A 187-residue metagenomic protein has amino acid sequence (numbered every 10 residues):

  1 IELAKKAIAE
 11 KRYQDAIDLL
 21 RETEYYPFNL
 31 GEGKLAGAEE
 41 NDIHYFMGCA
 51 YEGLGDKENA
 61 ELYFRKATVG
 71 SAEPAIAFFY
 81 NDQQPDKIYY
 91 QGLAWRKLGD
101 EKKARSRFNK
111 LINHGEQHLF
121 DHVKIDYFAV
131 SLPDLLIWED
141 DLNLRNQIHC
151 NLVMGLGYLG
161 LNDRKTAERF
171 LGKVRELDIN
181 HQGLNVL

Functional and structural regions predicted by a protein language model:
E2, E39, Y45-F46, G53 (+5 more regions): "A position-specific structural signal for the A-helix of alpha-solenoid helical repeats
R21-N29, K66-I76, I112-N113, F120 (+1 more regions): Amphipathic alpha-helical segments of tetratricopeptide repeats
Y26-A36, E73-Y80, I137-L142: Flexible helix-coil transition and linker loops at the boundaries of alpha-helical arrays
G33, I43, I76-A77, D121 (+2 more regions): TPR alpha-solenoid repeat register
